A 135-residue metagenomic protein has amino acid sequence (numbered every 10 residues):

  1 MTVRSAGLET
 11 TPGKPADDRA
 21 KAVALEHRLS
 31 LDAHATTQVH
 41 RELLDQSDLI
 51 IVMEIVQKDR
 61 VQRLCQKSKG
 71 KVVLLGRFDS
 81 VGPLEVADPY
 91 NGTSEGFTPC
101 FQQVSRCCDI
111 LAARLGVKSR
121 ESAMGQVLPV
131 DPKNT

Functional and structural regions predicted by a protein language model:
M1-S47, A113-G125, P129-T135: Conserved active-site segments centered on acidic
L49, I55-T135: Phosphate-binding/catalytic loops
